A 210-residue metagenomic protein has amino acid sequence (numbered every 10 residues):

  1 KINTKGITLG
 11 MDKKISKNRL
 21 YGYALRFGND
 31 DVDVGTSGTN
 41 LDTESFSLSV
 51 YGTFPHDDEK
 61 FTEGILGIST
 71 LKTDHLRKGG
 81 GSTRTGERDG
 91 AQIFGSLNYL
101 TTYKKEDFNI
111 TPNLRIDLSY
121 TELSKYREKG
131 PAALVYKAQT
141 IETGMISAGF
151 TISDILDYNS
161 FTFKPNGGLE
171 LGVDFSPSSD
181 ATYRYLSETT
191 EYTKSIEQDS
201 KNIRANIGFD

Functional and structural regions predicted by a protein language model:
I2-D210: Membrane translocator/pore-forming domains, dominated by Gram-negative outer-membrane beta-barrels
